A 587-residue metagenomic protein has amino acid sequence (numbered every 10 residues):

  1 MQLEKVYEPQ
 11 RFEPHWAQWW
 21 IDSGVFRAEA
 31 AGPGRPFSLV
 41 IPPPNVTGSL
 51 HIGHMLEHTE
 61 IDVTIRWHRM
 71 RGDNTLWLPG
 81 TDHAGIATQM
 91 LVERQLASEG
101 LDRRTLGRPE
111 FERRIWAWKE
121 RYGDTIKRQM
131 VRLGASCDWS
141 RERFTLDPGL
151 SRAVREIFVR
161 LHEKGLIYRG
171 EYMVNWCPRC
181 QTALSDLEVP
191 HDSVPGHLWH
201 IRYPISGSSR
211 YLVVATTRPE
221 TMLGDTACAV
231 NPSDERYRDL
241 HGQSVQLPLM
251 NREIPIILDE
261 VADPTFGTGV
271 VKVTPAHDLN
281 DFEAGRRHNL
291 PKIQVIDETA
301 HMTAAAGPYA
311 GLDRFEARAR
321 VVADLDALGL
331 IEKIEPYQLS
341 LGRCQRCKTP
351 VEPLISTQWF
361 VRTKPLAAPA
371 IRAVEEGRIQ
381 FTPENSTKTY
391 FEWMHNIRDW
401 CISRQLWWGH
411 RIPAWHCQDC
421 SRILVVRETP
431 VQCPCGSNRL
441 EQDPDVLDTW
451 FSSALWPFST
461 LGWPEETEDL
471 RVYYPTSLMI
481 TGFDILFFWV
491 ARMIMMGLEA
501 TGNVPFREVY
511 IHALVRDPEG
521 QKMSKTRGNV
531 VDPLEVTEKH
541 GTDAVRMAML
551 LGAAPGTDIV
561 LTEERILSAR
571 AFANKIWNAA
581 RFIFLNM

Functional and structural regions predicted by a protein language model:
M1-I52, T75, Q345, I576: Non-catalytic terminal extensions that flank enzyme cores
H15, W19-S23, E93-L212, M222 (+5 more regions): Residue patterns forming the tRNA-binding/recognition surfaces of aminoacyl-tRNA synthetases and related DALR
E29-V92, T145, V154, V214-T217 (+6 more regions): N-terminal catalytic cores of NTP/NDP-binding nucleotidyl/phosphoryl-transfer enzymes
A31-I41, G53-L56, E60, G80 (+9 more regions): Secondary-structure capping and boundary motifs in well-ordered enzyme cores
G32-G34, P42-P43, L76-Q89, E142-L150 (+3 more regions): Short, solvent-exposed turn/loop segments enriched in Gly/Ser/Thr/Pro and often Arg
S49, M55, G80, L212-V230 (+6 more regions): Conserved phosphate/anionic-ligand binding catalytic regions in large, soluble enzymes, centered on
M55-V63, V213-P248, V271-D278, H288-Q294 (+3 more regions): Extended active-site and interfacial segments that coordinate phosphate-rich ligands in large catalytic machineries
E260, H288-A300, L406-G409, P413-D419 (+1 more regions): Alpha-helical recognition segments enriched in aromatics with Gly/Pro capping that present substrate-recognition
